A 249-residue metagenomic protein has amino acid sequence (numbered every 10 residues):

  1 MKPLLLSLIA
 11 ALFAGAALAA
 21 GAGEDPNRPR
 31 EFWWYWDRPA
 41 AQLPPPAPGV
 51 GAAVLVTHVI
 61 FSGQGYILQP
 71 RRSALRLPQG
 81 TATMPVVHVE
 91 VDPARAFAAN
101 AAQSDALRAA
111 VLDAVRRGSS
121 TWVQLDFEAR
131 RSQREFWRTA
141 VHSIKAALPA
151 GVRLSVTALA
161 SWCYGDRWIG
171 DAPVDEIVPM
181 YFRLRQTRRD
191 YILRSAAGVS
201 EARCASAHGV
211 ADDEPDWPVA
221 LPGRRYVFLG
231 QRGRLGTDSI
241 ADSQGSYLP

Functional and structural regions predicted by a protein language model:
K2-A10: Sec-dependent signal peptide recognition, specifically the positively charged N-region followed immediately by
A10, A16-P249: Secreted glycan hydrolases and related glycan-binding modules that recognize and/or cleave
